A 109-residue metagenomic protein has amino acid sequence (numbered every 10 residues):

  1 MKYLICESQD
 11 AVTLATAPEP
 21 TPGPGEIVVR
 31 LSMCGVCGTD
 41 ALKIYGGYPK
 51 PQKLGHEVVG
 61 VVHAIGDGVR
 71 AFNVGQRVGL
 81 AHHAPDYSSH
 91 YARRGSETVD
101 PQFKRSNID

Functional and structural regions predicted by a protein language model:
M1-K2: Extreme N-terminal starter segment of soluble prokaryotic enzymes
S8-A11, C34-V36: Short polar catalytic/cofactor-binding loops
Q9, A81-A84, S96: Short, flexible active-site-adjacent loop segments at beta-strand->alpha-helix junctions, enriched in small/polar
A11-P18: Short glycine/threonine/proline-enriched tight-turn/helix- or strand-capping micro-motif at secondary-structure
E19-C34, I44-H90, D109: Glycine-rich beta-strand-centered segment in the early N-terminal region that forms part of a ligand/cofactor-binding
T39-K43: Cytochrome P450 core scaffold surrounding the K-helix E-X-X-R motif and the conserved "meander" helix-loop region
H90-Q102: Short, compositionally biased
P101-D109: Short, intrinsically disordered, charge-balanced linker/junction segments flanking boundaries in proteins
